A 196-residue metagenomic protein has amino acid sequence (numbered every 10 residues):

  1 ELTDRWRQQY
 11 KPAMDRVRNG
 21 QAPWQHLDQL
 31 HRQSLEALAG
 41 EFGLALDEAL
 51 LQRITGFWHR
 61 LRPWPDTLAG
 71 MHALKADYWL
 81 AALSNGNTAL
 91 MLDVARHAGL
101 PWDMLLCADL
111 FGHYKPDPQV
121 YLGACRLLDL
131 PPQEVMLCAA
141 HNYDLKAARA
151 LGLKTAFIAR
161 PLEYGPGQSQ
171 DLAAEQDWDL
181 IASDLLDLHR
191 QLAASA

Functional and structural regions predicted by a protein language model:
E1, E41-L46, A98-P101, D129-L130: Short helix-capping segments at alpha-helix termini
T3-Q52: A metal-dependent, Asp-based hydrolase signature
R5, Q33-A37, R53, A69 (+4 more regions): Alpha-helical elements of Rossmann-like donor-binding domains used by nucleotide-donor carbohydrate transfer enzymes
W24-L27, P63, L137: Residue-level preference for long, well-ordered alpha-helices that form the structural scaffold of enzyme catalytic
H31, P63, D117: Conserved donor sugar-nucleotide recognition element shared by glycan-biosynthetic enzymes
A49-H97, L105-A108: Substrate-recognition element of Asp-dependent hydrolases with the DxDx(T/V) motif
H72, G86-A196: Asp-based, Mg2+/Mn2+-dependent phosphohydrolase catalytic module
